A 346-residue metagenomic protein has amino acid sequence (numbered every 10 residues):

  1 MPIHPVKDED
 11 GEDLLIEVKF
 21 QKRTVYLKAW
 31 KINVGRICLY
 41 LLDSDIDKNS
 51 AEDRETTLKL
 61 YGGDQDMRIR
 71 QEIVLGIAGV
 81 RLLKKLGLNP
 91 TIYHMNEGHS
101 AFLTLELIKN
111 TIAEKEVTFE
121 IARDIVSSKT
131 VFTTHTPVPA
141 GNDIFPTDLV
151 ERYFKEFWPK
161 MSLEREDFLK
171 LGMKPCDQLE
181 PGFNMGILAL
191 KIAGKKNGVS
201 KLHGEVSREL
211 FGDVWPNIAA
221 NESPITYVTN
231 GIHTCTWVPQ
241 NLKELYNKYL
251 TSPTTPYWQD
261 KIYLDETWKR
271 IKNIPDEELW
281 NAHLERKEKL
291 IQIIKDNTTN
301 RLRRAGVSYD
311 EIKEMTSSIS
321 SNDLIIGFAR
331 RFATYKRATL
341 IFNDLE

Functional and structural regions predicted by a protein language model:
M1-E346: Catalytic cores of carbohydrate-active enzymes across secretory and cytosolic contexts
